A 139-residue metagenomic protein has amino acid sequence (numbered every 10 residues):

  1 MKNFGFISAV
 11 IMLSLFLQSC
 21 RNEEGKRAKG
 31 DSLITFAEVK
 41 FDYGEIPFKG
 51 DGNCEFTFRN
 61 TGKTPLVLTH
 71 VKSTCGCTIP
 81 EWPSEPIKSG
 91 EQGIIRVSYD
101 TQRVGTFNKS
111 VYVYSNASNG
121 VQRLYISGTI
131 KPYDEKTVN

Functional and structural regions predicted by a protein language model:
M1-R27: Bacterial Sec-dependent N-terminal signal peptides
C20-I46, T57, S118-N139: Long, low-complexity ectodomains and other extracytoplasmic segments of secretory-pathway proteins
Y43-G44, W82-I87, Y99: Beta-strand-rich interaction surfaces with strong enrichment in secreted/lumenal proteins
F48-E55, Q102-S110: Short, solvent-exposed loop/turn segments enriched in Ser/Thr/Gly
F58-G62: Asparagine-centered strand-capping/turn motif at beta-strand->loop junctions
K63-E91: Surface-exposed binding patches on compact interaction domains or structured appendages
E91-V97: Short strand-edge motifs at loop-to-beta-strand transitions and within beta-strands of extracellular beta-rich domains
D100, Y114-N116: Beta-strand-rich extracellular modules
